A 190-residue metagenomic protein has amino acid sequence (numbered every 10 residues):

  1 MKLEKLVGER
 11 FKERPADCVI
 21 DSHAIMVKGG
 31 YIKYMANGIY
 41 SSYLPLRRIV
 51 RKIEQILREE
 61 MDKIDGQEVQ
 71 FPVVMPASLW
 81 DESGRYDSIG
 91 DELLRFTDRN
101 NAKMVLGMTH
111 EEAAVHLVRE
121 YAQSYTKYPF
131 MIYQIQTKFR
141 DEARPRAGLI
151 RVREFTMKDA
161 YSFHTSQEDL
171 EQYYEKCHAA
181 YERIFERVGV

Functional and structural regions predicted by a protein language model:
M1-V190: TRNA-recognition modules of translation machinery and tRNA-sensing kinases, especially anticodon-binding
